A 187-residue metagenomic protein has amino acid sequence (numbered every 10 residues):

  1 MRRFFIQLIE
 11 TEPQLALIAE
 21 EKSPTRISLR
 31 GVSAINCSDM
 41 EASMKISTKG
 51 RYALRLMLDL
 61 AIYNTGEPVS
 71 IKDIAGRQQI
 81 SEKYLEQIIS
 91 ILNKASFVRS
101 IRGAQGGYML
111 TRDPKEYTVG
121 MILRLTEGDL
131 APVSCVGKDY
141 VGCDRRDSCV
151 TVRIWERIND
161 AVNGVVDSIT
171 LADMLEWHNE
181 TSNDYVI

Functional and structural regions predicted by a protein language model:
F4, L17-E20, R26-E41, G137-I187: C-terminal regulatory/oligomerization modules of transcriptional regulators
I46-T48, Y52-I80: N-terminal helix-turn-helix DNA-binding core of bacterial DNA-binding proteins
G76, N93-K94: Alpha-helical residues within the helix-turn-helix
K83: Key DNA-contact positions within bacterial/archaeal DNA-binding proteins
I89-S90: Short, hydrophobic-biased segments on the C-terminal half of alpha helices that form "recognition helices"
F97-L110: Beta-hairpin "wing" of winged helix-turn-helix
P114-D139, T151-A161: Conserved segment of winged-helix/HTH DNA-binding domains
